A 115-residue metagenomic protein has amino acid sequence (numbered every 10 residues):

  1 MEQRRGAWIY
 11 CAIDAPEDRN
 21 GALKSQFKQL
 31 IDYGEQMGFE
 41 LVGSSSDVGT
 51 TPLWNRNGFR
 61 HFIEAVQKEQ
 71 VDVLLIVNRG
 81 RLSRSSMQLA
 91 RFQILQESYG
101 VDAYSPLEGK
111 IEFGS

Functional and structural regions predicted by a protein language model:
M1-S115: Short, structured surface patches at the beginning of a domain
